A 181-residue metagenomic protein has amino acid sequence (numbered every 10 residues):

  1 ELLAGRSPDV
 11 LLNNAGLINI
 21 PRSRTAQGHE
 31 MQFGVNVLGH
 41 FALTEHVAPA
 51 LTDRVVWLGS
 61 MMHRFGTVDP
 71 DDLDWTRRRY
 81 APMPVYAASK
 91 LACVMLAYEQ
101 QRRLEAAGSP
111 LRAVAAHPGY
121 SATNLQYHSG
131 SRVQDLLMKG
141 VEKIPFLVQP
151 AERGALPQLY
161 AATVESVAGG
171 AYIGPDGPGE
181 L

Functional and structural regions predicted by a protein language model:
E1-R132: Rossmann-fold NAD(P)H-dependent dehydrogenase/reductase core
H29, P82-M83, G140, I144-L147: Residues at structural and domain junctions
V35-G39, K139-G140, I144: Short amphipathic alpha-helical patches
P70, G108-S109, H128, M138 (+2 more regions): Short linear functional motifs in flexible/disordered or boundary regions
T76, R132-K143: A short C-terminal helix-loop "cap" of Rossmann-like NAD(P)-dependent dehydrogenase/epimerase domains
S89, V141-L181: C-terminal helical subdomain
